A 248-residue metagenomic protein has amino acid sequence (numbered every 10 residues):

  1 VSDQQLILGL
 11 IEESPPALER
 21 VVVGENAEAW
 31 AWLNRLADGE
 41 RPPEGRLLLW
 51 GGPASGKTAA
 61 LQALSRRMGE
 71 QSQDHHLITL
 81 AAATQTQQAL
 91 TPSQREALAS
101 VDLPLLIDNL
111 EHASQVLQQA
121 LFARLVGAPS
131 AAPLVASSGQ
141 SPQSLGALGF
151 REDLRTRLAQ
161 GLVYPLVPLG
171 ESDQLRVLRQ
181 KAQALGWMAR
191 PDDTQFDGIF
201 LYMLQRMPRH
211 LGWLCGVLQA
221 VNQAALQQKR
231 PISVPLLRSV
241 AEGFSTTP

Functional and structural regions predicted by a protein language model:
V1-L36, L226-P248: A short, basic N-terminal segment
R41-L61: Walker A/P-loop nucleotide-binding motif
S65-D102, A113-Q115: Short glycine-rich substrate-engagement loop in P-loop NTPases that contacts/grips substrate
A97-Q118, P133-Q140: Conserved P-loop NTPase "ATPase switch" module shared by AAA+ and STAND
R124-D153: Sensor-1/coupling segment of RecA-like P-loop NTPase cores
S144-L148, G161-Q174: Conserved AAA+ ATPase "SRH/arginine-finger" region at the nucleotide-binding site
R190-R206: Short conserved motifs of the RecA-like P-loop NTPase core
F196, M207-Q219: The conserved phosphate-sensing helix
